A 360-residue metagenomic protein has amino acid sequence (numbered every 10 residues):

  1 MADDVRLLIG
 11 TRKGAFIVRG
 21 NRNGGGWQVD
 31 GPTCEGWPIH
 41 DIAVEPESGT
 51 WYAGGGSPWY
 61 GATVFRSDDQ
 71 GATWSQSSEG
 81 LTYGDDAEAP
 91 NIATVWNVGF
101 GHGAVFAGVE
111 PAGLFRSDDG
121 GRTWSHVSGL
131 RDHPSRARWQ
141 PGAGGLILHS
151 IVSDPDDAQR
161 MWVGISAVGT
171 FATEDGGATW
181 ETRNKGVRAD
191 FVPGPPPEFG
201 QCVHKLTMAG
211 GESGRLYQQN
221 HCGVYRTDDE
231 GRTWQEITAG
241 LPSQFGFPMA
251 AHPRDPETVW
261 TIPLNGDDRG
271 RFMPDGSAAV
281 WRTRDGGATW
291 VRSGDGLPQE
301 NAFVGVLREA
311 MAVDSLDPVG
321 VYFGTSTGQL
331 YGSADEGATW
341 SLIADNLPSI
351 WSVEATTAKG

Functional and structural regions predicted by a protein language model:
M1-G360: Extracellular glycan-interacting surfaces
